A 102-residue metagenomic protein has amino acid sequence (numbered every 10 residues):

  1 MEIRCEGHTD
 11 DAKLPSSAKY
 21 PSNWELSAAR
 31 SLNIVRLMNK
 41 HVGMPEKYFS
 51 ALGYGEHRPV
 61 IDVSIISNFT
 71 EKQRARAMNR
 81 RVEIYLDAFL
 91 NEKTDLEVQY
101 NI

Functional and structural regions predicted by a protein language model:
H8-Y100: Periplasmic OmpA-like peptidoglycan-binding domain that tethers envelope proteins to the cell wall
